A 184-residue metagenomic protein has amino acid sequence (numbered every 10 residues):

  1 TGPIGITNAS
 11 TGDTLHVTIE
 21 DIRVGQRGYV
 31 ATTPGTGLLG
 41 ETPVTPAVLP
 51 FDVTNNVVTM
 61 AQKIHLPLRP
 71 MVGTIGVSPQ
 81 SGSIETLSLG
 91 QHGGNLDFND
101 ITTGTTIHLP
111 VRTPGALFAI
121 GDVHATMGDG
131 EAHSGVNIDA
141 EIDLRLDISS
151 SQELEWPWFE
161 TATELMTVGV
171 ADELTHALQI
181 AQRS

Functional and structural regions predicted by a protein language model:
G2-T18, T106-H108, L174-S184: Alpha/propeptide regions of enzymes that mature by internal proteolysis
P3, V48-P50, D143-R145: Well-ordered beta-strand positions in beta-sheet-rich domains
G5-T7, V30, T102, F118-A119: Generic, ordered loop/turn and secondary-structure boundary motif
T11, V24, V58, A116 (+1 more regions): Generic "edge-of-domain/loop-turn" microfeature
T18-T103, H108: Intrinsically disordered, low-complexity linker/loop segments enriched in Gly/Pro and charged/polar residues
L68-T74, S78-N95, N99-H176, I180: Conserved mixed alpha/beta catalytic, RNA-binding, or beta-rich assembly cores of soluble enzyme, regulatory
